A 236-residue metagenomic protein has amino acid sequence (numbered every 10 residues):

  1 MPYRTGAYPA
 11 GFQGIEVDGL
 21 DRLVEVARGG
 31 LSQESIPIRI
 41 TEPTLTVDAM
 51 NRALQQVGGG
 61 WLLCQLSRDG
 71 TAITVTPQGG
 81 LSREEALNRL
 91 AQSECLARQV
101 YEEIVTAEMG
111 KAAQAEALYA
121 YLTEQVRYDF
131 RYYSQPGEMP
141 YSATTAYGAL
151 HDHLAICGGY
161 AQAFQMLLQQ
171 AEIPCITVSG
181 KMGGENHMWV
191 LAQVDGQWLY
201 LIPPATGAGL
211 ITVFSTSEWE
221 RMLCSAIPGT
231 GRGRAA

Functional and structural regions predicted by a protein language model:
M1-Q99: Linear, non-domain "peripheral" regions
G19, E42, T145, T216-L223: Alpha-helix N-cap recognition
A27-G30, L210-A236: Alpha-helical and coiled-coil interaction segments, frequently adjacent to or embedded within charge-biased
P43, E124-D129, Y133, A155-C157 (+2 more regions): Solvent-exposed loop/turn segments at secondary-structure junctions within structured extracellular/periplasmic domains
L87-A149: Secondary-structure boundary elements
N88, D152-A155, S179: Alpha-helix capping and helix-loop boundary segments enriched in small/acidic/polar residues
A146-G159: A short, highly charged nucleic-acid-interacting micro-segment common to nuclease and nuclease-linked defense proteins
G159-C224: Hydrophobic/aromatic-rich core segments of domains that either
